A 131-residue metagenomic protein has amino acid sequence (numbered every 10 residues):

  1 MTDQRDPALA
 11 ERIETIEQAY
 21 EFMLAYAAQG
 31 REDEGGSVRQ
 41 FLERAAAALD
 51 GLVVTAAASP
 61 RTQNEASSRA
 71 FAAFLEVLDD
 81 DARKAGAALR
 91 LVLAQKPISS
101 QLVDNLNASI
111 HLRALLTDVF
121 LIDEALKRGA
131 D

Functional and structural regions predicted by a protein language model:
T2-Q63: Core of compact, soluble alpha-helical bundle domains
R31-G36, N64-R69, Q95-V103: Short, surface-exposed loop/turn segments at secondary-structure junctions
G35-Q40, E76, L102-I110: Short, charged, amphipathic alpha-helical segments
G51-L75, A94-Q95: Short, solvent-exposed, charged loop/turn and helix-capping segments that join or cap alpha-helices on peripheral
V77-A87: Short, well-ordered alpha-helical segments that carry or flank key catalytic/ligand-binding motifs at enzyme/regulatory
A85-D131: Amphipathic alpha-helical binding modules
